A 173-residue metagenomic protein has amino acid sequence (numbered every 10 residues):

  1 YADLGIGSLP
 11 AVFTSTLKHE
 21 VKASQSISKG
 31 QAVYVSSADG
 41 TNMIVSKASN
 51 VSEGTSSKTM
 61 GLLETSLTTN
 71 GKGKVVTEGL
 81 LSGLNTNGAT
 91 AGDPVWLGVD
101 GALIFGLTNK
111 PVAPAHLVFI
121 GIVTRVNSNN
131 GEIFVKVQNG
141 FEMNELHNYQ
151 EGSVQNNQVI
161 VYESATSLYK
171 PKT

Functional and structural regions predicted by a protein language model:
Y1-E145, S153, P171: Glycine-anchored, exposed beta-strand/edge motif detector
G40, S164-T166: Secondary-structure transition/capping motifs at alpha-helix termini and the adjoining loop/turn into the next element
Q150-N157: Short, low-complexity cationic-aromatic patches
V159-V161: Small-residue hinge/turn detector
S167-T173: Short, intrinsically disordered, charge-balanced linker/junction segments flanking boundaries in proteins
